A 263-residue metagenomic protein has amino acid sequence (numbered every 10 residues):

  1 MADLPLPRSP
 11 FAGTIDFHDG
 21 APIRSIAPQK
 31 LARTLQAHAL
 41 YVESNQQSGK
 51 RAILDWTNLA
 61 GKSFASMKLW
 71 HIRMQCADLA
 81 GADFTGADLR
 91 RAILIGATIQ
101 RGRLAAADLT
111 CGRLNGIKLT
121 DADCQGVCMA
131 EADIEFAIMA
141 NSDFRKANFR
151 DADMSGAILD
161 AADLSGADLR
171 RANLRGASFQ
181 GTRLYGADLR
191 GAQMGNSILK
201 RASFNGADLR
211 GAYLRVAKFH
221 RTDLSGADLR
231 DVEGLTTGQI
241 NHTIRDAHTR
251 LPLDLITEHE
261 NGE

Functional and structural regions predicted by a protein language model:
A2-F11, D19-R33, E43-E263: Tandem repeat scaffolds
H38: Active-site environment of non-heme Fe oxygenases that use a 2-His-1-carboxylate facial triad
